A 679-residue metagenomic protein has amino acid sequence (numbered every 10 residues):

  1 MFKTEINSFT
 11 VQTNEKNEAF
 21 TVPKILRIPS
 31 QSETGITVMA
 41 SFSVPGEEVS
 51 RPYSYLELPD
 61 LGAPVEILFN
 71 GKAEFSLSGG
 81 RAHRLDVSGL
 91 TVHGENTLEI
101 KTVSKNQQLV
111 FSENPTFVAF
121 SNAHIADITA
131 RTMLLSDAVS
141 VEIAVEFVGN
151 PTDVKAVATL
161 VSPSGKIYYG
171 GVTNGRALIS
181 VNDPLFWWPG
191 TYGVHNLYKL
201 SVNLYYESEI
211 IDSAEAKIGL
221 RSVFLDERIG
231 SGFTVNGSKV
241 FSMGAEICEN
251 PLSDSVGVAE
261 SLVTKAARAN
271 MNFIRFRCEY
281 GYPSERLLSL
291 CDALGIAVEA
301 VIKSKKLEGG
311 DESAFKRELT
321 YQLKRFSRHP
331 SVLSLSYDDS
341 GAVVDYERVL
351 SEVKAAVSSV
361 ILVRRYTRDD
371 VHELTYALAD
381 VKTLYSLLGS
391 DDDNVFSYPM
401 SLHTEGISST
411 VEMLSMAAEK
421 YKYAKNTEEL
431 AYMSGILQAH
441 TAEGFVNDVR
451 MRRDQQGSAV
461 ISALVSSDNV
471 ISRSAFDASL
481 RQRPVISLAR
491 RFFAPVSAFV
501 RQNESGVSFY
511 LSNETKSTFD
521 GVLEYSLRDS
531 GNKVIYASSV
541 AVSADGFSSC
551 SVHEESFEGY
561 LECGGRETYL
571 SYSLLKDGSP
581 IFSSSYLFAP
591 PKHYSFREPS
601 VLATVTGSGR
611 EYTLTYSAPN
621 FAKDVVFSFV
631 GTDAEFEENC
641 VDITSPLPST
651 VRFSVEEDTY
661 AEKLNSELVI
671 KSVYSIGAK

Functional and structural regions predicted by a protein language model:
M1-E285, S289-V298, E318, Q322 (+5 more regions): Secreted/periplasmic carbohydrate-active enzymes, especially glycoside hydrolases
L225, S340-A342, L464-N469: Short, internal active-site loops enriched in acidic
V256, E260, E312-K316, Y432-A439: Non-membrane alpha-helical structural segments and their capping/turn regions in soluble enzymes
I302-L307: Short, acidic/turn-prone active-site loops that include or flank metal/cofactor- and phosphate-binding residues
G309-V332: Ligand-binding grooves and catalytic loops that recognize ribose/phosphate and carbohydrate rings, and esterified lipid
R328, Y337-D338, V343: C-terminal domain-closing interface element
H372-F519: Substrate-binding clefts and catalytic carboxylate motifs of secreted carbohydrate-active enzymes
